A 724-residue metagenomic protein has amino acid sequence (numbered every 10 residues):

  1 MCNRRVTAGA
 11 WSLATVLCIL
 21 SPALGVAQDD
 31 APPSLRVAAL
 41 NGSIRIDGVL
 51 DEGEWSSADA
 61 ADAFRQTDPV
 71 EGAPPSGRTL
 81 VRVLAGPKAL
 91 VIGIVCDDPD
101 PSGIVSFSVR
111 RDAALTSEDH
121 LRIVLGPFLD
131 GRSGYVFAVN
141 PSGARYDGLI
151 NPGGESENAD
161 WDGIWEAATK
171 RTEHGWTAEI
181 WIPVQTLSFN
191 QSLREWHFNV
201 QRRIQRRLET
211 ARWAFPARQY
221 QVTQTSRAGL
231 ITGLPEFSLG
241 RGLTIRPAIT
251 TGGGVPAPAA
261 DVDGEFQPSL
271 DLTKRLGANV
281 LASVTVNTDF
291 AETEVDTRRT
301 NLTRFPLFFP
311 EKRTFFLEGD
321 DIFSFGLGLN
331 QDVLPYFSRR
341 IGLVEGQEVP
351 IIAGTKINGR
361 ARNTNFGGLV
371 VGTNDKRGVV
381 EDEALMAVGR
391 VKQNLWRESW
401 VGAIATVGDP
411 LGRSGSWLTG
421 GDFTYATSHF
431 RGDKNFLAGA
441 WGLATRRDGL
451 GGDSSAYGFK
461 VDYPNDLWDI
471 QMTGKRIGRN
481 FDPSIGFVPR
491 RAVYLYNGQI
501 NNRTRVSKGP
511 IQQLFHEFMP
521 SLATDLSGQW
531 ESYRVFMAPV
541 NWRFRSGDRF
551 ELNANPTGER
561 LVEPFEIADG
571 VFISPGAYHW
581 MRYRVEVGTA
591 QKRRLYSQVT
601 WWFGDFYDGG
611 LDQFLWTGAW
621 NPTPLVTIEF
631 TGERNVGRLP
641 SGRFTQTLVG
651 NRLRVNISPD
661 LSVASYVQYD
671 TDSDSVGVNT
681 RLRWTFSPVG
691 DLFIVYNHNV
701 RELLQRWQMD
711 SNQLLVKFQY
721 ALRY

Functional and structural regions predicted by a protein language model:
M1-A8: N-terminal secretory signal peptides that target proteins for export/translocation
A10-P22: Bacterial N-terminal signal peptides
G25-N394, G402-A403, R413: Structural preference for beta-rich elements and adjacent junctions enriched in aromatics
P33, G77-V81, K88-L90, D119-L121 (+29 more regions): Structural beta-strand/beta-sheet cores of well-ordered domains, especially the beta-sheet scaffolds that support
S57, I92, P101-G103, R132 (+22 more regions): Intrinsically disordered, low-complexity acidic/polar segments
F237, L243, D261-D263, L281 (+3 more regions): Catalytic-domain carbohydrate-binding cleft regions of carbohydrate-active enzymes
P350, H429, D433-N435, G439-Y724: Exposed, low-structure sequence patches enriched in small/polar residues
